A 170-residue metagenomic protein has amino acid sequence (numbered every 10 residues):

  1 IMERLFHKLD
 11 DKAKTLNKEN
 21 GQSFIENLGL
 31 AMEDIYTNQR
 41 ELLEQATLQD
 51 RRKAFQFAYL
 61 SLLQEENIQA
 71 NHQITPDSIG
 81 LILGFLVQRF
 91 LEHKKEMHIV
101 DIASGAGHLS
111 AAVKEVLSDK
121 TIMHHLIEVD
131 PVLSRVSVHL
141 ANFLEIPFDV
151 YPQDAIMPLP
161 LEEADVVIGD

Functional and structural regions predicted by a protein language model:
I1-N67: A short N-terminal interaction module
E65-S78: Class I SAM-dependent methyltransferase Rossmann-like catalytic core, especially the SAM/SAH-binding loop
D77-K95: Conserved alpha-helix/loop element of class I SAM-dependent methyltransferases that forms part of the SAM/SAH-binding
K95-G105: Conserved class I S-adenosyl-L-methionine
A106-D119: Conserved SAM-binding loop of SAM-dependent methyltransferases across substrates and taxa, primarily the Class I
M123-E128: Conserved SAM-binding motif I beta-strand of class I
R135-L161: S-adenosyl-L-methionine
A164-D170: Short SAM/SAH-binding signature in class I
